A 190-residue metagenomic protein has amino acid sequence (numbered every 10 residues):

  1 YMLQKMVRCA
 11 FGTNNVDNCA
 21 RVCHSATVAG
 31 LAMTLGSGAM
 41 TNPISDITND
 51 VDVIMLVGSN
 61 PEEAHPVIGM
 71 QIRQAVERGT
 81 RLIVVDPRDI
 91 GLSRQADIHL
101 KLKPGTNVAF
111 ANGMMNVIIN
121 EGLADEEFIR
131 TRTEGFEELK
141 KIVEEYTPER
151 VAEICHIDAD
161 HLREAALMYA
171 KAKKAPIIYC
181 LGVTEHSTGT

Functional and structural regions predicted by a protein language model:
Y1-T190: Cofactor-pocket helix-loop regions in the catalytic cores of large enzyme subunits
